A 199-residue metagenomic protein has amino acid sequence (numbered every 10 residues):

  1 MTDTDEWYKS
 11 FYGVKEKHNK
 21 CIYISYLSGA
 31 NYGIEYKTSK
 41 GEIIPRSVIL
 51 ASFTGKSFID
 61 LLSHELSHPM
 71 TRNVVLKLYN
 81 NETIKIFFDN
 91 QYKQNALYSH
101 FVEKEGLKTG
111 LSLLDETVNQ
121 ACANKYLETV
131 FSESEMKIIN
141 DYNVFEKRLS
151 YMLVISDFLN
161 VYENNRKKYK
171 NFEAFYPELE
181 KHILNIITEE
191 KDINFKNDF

Functional and structural regions predicted by a protein language model:
M1-T38: Auxiliary, metal-adjacent structural segments of Zn-dependent hydrolase domains
T2, F53-S57, L61, T109-L113 (+1 more regions): Soluble non-cytosolic domains of exported or imported proteins
D3-F11, V118-K125, D157: Amphipathic alpha-helical segments that form well-ordered structural scaffolds and often line/cohere around active
Y12, Y26-S28, A51-G55, S67 (+1 more regions): Short, flexible loop/turn elements at secondary-structure junctions
S39-S57: Acidic, His- and aromatic-enriched active-site or binding-groove loops in soluble protein domains that engage sugars
K56-N80: Active-site recognition of the HExxH zinc-binding catalytic motif
V74-L149: Post-HExxH zinc-binding segment in Zn-dependent metallohydrolases
A121-F199: Pan-zinc metallopeptidase signature
